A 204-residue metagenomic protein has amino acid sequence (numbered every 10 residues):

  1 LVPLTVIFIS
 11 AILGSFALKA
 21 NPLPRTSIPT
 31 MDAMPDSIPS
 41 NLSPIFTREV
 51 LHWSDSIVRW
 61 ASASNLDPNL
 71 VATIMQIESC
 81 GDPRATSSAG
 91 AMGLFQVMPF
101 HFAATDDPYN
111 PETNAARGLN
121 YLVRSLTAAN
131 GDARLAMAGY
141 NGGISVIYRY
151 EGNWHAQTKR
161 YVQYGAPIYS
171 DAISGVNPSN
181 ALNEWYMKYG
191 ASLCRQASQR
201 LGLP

Functional and structural regions predicted by a protein language model:
L1-R48, D55, P178-P204: An acidic, Gly/Ser/Thr/Pro-rich helix-cap/linker signature
L23-G81, P111-L119, G175-P178: Export/targeting segments at the very N-terminus of extracytoplasmic proteins
I57, D107, N114, Y121 (+3 more regions): Generic hydrophobic secondary-structure packing signal
V58, S62-L66, Q76-C80, P99 (+3 more regions): Sec-exported extracytoplasmic/periplasmic mature domains
D67-T73, M92, D132-A138: Alpha-helical scaffolds flanking conserved acidic
T86-D106, R117-N120, Y161-G165: Substrate-binding/active-site groove segments that recognize and process beta-1,4-linked N-acetyl-hexosamine
T86-S87, D106-N110, Y150-N153: Short, solvent-exposed loop/turn segments at secondary-structure boundaries
H101, T113, A136-Y186: Catalytic and substrate-binding regions of cell-wall glycan-acting enzymes that process beta-1,4-linked
